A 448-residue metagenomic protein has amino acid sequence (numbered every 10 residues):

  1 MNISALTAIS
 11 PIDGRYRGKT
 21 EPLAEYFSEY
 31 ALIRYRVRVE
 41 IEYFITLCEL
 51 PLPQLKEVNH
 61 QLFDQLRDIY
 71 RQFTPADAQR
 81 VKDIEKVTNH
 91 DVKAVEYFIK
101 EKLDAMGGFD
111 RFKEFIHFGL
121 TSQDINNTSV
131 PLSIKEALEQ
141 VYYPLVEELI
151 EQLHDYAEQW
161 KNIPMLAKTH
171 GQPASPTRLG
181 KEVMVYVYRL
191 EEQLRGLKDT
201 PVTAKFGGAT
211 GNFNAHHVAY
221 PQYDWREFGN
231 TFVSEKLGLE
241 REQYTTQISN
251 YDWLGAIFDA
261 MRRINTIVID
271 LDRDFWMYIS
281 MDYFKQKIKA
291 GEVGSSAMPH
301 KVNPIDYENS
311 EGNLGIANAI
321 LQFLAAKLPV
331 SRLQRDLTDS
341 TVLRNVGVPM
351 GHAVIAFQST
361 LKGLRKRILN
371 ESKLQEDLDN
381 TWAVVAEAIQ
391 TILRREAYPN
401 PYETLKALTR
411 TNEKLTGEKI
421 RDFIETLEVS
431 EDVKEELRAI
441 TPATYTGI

Functional and structural regions predicted by a protein language model:
M1-R34, V39, Q61, E85-N89 (+2 more regions): Glycine-rich cofactor/substrate-binding loops
N2-F213, Y220-F232, G294, Y307-N309 (+4 more regions): A helix-coil-helix interface module used to build multimeric assemblies and to scaffold catalytic/cofactor sites
E42-T46, F98, K102, A137 (+16 more regions): Generic, well-ordered alpha-helical scaffold segments in large soluble proteins
D104-D110, K198-P201, S280-Y283, N318-Q322 (+1 more regions): Proline-centered turn/helix-capping motifs that create local helix->coil transitions or kinks
K135-Y143, E147-I150, M184-V187, E191 (+6 more regions): Short amphipathic alpha-helical segments with heptad-repeat character
E158-K161, V202, W276, Y283 (+2 more regions): Alpha-helical coiled-coil oligomerization motifs
Q193, E240, T246-R332: Glycine-rich anion/phosphate-binding loop at the beta-strand->alpha-helix junction
Y223-Q247, Y251: Active-site-adjacent "gating/activation" loops or surface patches in catalytic cores
